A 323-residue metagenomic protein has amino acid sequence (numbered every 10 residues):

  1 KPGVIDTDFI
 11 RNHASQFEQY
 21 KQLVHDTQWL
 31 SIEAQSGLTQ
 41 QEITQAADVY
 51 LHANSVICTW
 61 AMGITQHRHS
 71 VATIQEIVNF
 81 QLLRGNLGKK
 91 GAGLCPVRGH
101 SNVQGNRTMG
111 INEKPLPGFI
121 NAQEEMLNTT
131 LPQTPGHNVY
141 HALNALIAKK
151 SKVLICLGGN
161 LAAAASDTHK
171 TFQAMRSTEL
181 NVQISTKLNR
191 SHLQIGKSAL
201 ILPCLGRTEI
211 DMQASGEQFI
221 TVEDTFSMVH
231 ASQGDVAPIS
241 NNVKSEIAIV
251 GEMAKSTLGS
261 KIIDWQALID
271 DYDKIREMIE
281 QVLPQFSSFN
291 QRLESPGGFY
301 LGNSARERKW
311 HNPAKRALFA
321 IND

Functional and structural regions predicted by a protein language model:
K1-K90, V97-M278: Non-catalytic alpha/beta scaffold blocks inside enzyme catalytic domains
A267-D323: Long, low-complexity segments enriched in small/aliphatic residues
